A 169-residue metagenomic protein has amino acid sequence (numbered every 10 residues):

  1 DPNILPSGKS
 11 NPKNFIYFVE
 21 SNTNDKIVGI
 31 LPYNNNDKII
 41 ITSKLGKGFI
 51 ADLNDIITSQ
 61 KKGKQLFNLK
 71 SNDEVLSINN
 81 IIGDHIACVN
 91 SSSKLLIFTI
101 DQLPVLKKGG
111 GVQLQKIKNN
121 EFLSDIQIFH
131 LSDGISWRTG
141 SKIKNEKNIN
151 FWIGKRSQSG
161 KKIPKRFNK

Functional and structural regions predicted by a protein language model:
D1-K169: Short, structured "edge-of-domain" segments at secondary-structure transitions
